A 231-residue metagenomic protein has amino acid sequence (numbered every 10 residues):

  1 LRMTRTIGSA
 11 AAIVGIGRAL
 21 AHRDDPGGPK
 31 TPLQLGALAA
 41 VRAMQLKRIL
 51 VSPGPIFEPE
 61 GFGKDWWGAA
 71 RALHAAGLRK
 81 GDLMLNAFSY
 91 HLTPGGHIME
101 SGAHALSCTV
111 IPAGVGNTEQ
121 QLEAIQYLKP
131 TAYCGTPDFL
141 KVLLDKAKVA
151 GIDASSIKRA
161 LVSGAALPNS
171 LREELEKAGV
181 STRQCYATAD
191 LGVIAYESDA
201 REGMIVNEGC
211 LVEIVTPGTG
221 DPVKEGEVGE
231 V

Functional and structural regions predicted by a protein language model:
L1-A75, R79: Nucleotide 5′-phosphate-binding alpha/beta core
S52-P53, M84, A103, V212: Hydrophobic alpha-helical segments that mediate membrane insertion or helix-helix packing
I56, F88, T216-G218: Short, well-ordered turn and helix-capping elements at secondary-structure junctions
E58-H74, L83-V142: AMP-binding/adenylate-forming
R79-K80, P168: Helix N-cap / loop-to-helix initiation motif
K80-G81, I157: Phosphate-coordination loops involved in phosphoryl transfer and adenosine-cofactor binding
G81-L83, E230: Residues that mark the start of a beta-strand
L106-V231: Active-site glycine/GP-rich loop and adjacent strand/helix microenvironment that borders small-molecule binding pockets
